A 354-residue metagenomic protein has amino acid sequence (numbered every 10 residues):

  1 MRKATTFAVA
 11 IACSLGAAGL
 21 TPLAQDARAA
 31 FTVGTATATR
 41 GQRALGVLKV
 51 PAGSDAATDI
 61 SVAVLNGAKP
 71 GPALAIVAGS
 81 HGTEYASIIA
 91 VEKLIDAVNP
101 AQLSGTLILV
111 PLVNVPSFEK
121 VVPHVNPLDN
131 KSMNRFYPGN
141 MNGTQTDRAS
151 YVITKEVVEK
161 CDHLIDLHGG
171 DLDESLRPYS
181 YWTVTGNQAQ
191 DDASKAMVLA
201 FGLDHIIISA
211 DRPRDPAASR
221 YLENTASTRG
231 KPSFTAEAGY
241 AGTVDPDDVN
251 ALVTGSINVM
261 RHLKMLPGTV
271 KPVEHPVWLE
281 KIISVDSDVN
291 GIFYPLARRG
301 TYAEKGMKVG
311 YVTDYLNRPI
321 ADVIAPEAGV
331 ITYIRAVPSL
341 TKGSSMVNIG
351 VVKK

Functional and structural regions predicted by a protein language model:
R2-T6, L20-K354: Structured catalytic-domain cores with a bias toward divalent-metal coordination
A8-G19: Bacterial N-terminal signal peptides
